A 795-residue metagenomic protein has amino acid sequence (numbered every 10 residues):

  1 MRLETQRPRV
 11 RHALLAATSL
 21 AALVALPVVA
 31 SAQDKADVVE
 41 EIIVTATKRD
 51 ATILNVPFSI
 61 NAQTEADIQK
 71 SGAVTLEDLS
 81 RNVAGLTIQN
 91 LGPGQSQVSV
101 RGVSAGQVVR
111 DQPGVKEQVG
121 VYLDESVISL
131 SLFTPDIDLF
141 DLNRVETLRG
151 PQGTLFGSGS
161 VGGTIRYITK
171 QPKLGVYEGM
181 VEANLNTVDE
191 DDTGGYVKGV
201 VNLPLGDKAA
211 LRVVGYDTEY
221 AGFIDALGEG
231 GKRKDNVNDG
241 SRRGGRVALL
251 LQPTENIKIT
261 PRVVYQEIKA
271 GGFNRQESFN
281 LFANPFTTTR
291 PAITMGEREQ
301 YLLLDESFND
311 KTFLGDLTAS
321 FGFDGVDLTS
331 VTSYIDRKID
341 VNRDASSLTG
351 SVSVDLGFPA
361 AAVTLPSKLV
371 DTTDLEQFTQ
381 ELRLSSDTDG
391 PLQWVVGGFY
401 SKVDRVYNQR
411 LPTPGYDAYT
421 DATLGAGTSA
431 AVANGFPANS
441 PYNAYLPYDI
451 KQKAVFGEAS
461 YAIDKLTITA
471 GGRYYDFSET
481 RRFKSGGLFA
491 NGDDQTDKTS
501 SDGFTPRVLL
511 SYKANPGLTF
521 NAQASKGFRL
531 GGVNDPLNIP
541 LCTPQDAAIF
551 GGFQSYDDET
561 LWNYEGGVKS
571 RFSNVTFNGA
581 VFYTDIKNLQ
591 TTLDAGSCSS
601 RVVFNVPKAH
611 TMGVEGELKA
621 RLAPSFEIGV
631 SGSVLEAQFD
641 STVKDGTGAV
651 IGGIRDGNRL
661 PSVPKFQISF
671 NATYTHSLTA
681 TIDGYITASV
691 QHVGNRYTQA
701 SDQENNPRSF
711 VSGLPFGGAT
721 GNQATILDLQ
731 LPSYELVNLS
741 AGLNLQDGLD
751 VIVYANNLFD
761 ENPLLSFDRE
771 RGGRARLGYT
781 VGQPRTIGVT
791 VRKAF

Functional and structural regions predicted by a protein language model:
V38-L174, G566: Acidic, small-polar-rich N-terminal luminal/periplasmic segments of exported/outer-membrane proteins
K116-Q118, L139-R149, T154-G245, N256-I257 (+4 more regions): Outer-membrane beta-barrel translocator/receptor signature
D189-F273, D374-Q380, S385-V403, P447-S460 (+2 more regions): Transmembrane beta-barrel wall of Gram-negative outer-membrane proteins
K198, D316-A345, T519-S525, S555-V614 (+3 more regions): Membrane-embedded beta-barrel scaffold of Gram-negative outer-membrane proteins
K234, D239-W394, S401-V403, T576-N578: Outer-membrane beta-barrel domain signature, strongest for Gram-negative TonB-dependent receptors and also present
L250-T254, L384-D387, F399-S401, L446-D585: Structural signature of Gram-negative outer-membrane beta-barrels, strongest in the C-terminal barrel of TonB-dependent
S385, P391-V395, A462-I468, T576 (+2 more regions): Gram-negative outer-membrane beta-barrel transporters
K587, S625, Q691-F710, G742-F795: C-terminal beta-signal and adjacent terminal beta-strands/loops of Gram-negative outer-membrane beta-barrel proteins
